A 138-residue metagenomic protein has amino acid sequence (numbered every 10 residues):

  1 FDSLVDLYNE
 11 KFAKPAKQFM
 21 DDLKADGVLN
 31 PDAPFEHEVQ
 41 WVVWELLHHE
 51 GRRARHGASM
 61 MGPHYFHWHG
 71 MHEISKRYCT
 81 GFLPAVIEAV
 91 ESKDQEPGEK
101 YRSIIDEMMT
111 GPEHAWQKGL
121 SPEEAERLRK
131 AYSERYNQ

Functional and structural regions predicted by a protein language model:
F1-Y136: Primarily the internal scaffold of c-type cytochrome electron-transfer domains, especially repeated/multiheme c-type
